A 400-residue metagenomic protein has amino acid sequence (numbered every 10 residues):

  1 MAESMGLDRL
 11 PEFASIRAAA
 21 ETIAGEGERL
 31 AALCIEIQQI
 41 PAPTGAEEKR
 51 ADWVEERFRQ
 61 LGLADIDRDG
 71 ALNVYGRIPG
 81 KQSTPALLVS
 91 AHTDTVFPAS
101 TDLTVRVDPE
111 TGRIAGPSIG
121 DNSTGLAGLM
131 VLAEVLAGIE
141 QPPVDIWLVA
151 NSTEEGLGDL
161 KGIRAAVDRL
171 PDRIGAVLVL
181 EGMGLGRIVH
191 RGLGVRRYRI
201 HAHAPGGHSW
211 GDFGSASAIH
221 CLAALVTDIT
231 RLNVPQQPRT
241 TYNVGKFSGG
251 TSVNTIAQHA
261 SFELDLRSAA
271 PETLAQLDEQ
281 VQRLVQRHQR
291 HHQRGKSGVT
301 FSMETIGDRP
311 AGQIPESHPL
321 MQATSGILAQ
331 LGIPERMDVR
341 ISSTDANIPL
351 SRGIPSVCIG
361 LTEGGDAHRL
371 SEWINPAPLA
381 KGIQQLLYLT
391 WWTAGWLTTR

Functional and structural regions predicted by a protein language model:
M1-A14, A18, D65, I219-R400: Metal-dependent amide/peptide-bond hydrolase catalytic core, centered on the "pita-bread" metallohydrolase fold
A2-R113: Acidic/His- and Gly-rich active-site-bordering loop/insert found across diverse amide/peptide-bond hydrolases
I23, T101, G186-R191, G249-N254 (+1 more regions): Short beta-strand/turn micro-motifs at beta-sheet edges
V89, P109-L157, Y198-A202, G211-N233 (+3 more regions): Alpha-helical metal-binding/catalytic segments enriched in His/Glu/Asp
S90-A91, V149-N151, V177-E181, H201-H203 (+1 more regions): Short beta-strand segments
D94-P109, H190-H201, G326, V357: Acidic-glycine-rich active-site phosphate/pyrophosphate-binding loop
L103-P117, H203-G207, L331, G364-A367: Glycine/charged-rich beta-loop-alpha catalytic/anionic-binding loops adjacent to active sites
S118-L193, P235, N254, A394 (+1 more regions): Acidic/histidine-rich catalytic neighborhood of metal-dependent amide-processing enzymes
